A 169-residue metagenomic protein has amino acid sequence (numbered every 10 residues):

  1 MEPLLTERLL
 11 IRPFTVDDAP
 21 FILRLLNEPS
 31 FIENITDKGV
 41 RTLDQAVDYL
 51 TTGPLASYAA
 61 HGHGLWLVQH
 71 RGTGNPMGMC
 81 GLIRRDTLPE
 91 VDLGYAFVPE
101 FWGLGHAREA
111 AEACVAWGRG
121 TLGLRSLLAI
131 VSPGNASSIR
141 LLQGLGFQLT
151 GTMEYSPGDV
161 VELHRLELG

Functional and structural regions predicted by a protein language model:
M1-N34, L65-G169: Acyl-donor (CoA/ACP) binding surface of acyl/acetyltransferases
F21, G39, D48, A56 (+1 more regions): Alpha-helical interaction segments
S30-T52, H61-H63: Conserved GNAT-fold acetyl-CoA-binding loop/helix
G53-A56, T150-G151: Short, P/G- and charge-enriched loop/turn segments at secondary-structure junctions
L55-A60, G120: Secondary-structure boundary motif
